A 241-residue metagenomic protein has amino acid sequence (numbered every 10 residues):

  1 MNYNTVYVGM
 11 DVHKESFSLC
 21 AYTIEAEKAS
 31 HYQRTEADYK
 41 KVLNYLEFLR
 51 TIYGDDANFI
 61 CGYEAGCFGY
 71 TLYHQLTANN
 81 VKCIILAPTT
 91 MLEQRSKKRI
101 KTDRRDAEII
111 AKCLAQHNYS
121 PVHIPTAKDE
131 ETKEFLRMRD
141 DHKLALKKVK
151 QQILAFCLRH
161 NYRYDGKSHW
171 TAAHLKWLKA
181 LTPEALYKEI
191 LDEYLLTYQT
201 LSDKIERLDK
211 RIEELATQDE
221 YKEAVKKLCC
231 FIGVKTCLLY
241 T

Functional and structural regions predicted by a protein language model:
M1-L239: A detector of single, family-specific signature residues that are central to catalytic or substrate-handling motifs
